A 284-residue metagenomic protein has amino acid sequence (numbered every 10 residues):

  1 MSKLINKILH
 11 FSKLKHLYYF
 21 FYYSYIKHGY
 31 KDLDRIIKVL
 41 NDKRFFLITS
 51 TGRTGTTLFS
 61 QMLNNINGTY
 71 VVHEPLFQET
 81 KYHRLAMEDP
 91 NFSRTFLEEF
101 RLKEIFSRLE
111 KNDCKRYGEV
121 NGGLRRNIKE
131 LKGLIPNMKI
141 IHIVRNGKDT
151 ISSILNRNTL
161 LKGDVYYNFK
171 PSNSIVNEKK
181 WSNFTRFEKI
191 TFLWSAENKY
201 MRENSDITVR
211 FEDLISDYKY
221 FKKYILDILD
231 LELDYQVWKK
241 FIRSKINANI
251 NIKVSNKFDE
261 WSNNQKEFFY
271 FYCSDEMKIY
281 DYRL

Functional and structural regions predicted by a protein language model:
M1-K111, A248-N251: PAPS-dependent sulfotransferase catalytic core
T49-T51, G118-G122, V144-R145, F211-E212: Short His-Asn-centered micro-motif
G55-T69, L131-I135, I154-L155, I207-L233: PAPS/PAP-binding and catalytic site of the sulfotransferase fold
K81-A86, L131, S152-N156, G163 (+1 more regions): Short aromatic-enriched loop/helix-cap "lid" or pocket-rim segments at secondary-structure transitions that line
Y82, M201-E267: The conserved 3'-phosphoadenosine-5'-phosphosulfate
F96-N112, L155-Y224, F271-D275, Y280: PAPS-dependent sulfotransferase catalytic domain
F106-E130: Glycine-rich phosphate-binding loop used to anchor ATP phosphates in small-molecule kinases, encompassing both
L134-R157: Conserved phosphate-donor/acceptor-positioning beta-strand/loop module used by diverse small-molecule
